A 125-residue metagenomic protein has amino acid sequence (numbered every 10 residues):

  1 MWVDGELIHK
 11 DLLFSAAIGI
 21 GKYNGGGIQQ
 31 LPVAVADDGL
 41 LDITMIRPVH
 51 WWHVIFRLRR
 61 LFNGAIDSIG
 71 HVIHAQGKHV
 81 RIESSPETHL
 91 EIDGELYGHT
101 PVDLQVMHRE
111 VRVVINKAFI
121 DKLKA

Functional and structural regions predicted by a protein language model:
M1-A125: Long C-terminal subdomains/extensions of small-metabolite kinases
